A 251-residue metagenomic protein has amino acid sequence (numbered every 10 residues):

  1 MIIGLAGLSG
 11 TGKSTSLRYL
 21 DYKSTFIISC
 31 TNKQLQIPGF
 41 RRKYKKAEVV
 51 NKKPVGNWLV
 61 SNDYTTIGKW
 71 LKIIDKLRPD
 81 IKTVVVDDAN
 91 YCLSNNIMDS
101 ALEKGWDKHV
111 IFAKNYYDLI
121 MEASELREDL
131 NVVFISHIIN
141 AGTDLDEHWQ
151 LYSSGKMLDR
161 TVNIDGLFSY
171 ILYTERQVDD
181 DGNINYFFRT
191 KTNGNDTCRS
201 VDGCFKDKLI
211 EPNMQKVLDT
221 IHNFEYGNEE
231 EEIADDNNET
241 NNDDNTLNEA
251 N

Functional and structural regions predicted by a protein language model:
M1-L77, Y91: Conserved P-loop
S24, K82-T83: The start of beta-strands in P-loop NTPase/AAA+ ATPase cores
T25-I27, V132, I171-Y173: Short, well-ordered beta-strand core segments
T31-L35, A89-Y91, I138-T143, Q177-D180 (+1 more regions): Conserved nucleotide-binding/hydrolysis micro-motifs of P-loop NTPases
I73, C92-N95, L167, T174: Conserved, well-folded catalytic cores of nucleic-acid-processing and energy-transducing macromolecular machines
P79, E128, G166: Structured loop/turn residues at beta-strand edges in well-structured enzyme cores
T83-V162: P-loop NTPase motor core
D144-N248: Conserved GTP-binding G-domain of TRAFAC-class P-loop NTPases and closely related GTPase folds
